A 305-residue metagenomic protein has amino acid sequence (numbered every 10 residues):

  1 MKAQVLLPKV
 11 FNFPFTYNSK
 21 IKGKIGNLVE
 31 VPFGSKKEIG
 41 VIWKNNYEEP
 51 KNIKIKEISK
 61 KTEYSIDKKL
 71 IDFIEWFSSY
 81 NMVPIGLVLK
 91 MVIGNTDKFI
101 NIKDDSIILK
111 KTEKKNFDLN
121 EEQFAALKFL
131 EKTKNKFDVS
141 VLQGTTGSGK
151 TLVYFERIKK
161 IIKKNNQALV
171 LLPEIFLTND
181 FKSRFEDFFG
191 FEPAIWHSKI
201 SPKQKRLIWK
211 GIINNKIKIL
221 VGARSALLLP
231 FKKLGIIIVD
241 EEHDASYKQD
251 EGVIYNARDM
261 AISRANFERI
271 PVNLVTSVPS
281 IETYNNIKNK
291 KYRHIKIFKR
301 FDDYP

Functional and structural regions predicted by a protein language model:
M1-V278, E282-Y284, K288-Y304: Accessory, non-ATPase domains that flank or precede helicase/AAA+ motor cores in DNA-metabolism machines
